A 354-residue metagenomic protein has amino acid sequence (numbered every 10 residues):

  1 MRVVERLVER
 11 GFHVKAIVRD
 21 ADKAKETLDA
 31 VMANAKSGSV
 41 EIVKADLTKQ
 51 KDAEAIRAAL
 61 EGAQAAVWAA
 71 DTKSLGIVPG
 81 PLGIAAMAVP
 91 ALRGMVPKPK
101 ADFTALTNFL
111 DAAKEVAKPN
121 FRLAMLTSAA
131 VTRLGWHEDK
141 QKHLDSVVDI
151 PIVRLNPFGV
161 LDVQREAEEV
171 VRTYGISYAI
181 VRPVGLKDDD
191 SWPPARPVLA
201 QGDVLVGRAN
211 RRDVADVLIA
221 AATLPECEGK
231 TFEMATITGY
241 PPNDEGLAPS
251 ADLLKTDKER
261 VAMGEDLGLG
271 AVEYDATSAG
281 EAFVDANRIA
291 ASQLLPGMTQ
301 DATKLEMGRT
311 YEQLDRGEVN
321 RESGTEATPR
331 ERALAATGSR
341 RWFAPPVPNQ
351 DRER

Functional and structural regions predicted by a protein language model:
M1-I42, T48-A63, D71-L82, M95-T107 (+4 more regions): Oxidoreductase cofactor-interface core, primarily capturing Rossmann-like NAD(P)-dependent enzymes
A66: Hydrophobic beta-strand segment of the Class I
A85-R93: Flexible, solvent-exposed loop segments that connect beta-strands
